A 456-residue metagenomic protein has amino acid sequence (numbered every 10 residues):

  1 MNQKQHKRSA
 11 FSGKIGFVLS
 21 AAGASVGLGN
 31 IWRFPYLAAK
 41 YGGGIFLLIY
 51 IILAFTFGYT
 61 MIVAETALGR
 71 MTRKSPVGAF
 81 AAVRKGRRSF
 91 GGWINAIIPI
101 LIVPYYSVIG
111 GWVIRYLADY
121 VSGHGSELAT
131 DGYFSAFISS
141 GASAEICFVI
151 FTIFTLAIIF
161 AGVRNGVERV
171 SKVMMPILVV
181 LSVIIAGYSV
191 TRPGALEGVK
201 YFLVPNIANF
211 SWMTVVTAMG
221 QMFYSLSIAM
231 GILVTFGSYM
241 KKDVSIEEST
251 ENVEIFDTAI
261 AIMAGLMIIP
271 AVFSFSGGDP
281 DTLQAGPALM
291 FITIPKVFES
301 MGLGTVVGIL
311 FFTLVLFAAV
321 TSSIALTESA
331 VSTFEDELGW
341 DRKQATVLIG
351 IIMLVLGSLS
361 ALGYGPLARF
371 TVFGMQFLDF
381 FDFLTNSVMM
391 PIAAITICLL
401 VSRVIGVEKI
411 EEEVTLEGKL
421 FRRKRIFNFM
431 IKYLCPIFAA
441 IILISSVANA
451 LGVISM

Functional and structural regions predicted by a protein language model:
M1-W32, M61-T66, R70-V83, S89-W93 (+2 more regions): Membrane-interface "cap" regions at the ends of multi-pass membrane proteins
N2-K4, G110-S139, M240-D243, E248 (+4 more regions): Helix-loop-helix connectors at the membrane interface of multi-pass transporters/channels
N2-K7, F11, I15, E168 (+2 more regions): Membrane-embedded translocation segments of transport machinery
Q5-R8, L37-Y41, K74-I94, S107-R164 (+5 more regions): Inter-helical loop and helix-membrane interface segments of multi-pass membrane transporters/permeases
G13-L53, G237, E248-E251, I255-T258 (+2 more regions): Transmembrane helix-boundary motif of multi-pass solute transporters/channels
L37, Y41, F90-I102, S135 (+3 more regions): Membrane-water interface regions at transmembrane-helix termini and the short interhelical loops of multi-pass membrane
A38-A64, S143, M389-A393: Extracellular loop-to-transmembrane helix junctions
L378-L399, R422-M456: A generic transmembrane alpha-helix motif of multi-pass inner-membrane proteins
